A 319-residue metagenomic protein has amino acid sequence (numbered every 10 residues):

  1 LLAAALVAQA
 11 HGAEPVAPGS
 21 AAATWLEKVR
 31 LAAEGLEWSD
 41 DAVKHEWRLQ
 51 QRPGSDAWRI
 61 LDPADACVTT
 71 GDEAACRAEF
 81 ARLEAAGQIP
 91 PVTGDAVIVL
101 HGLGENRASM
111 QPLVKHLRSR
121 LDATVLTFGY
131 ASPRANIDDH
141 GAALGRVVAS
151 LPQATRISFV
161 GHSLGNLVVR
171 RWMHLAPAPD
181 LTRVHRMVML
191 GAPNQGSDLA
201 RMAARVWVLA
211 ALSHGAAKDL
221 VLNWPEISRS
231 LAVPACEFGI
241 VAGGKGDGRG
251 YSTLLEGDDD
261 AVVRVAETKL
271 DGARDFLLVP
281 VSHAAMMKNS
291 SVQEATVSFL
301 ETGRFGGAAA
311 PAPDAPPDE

Functional and structural regions predicted by a protein language model:
L1-A3: Sec-dependent N-terminal signal peptides
L6-V97, N106-Q111, K115-L126, V148-S150 (+1 more regions): Flexible, membrane-associating and regulatory peripheral segments of lipid-active enzymes
G19-A23, V233-E319: C-terminal catalytic-base region of ester-bond hydrolases, centering on the histidine of the charge-relay
V97-L103, R118, A123-A235: Serine-dependent carboxylesterase/thioesterase catalytic core of lipase-like alpha/beta-hydrolase/SGNH enzymes
N106, G196-D198, D247-G250: Short catalytic/ligand-binding loop motif for oxyanion handling, primarily in non-cytosolic enzymes, centered on
A108, A135, M287: Residues that form or flank phosphate/diphosphate-binding pockets in enzymes that use nucleotide phosphates
M110-P112, R171-M173, R201-M202, S252-L254: Short amphipathic alpha-helical segments
